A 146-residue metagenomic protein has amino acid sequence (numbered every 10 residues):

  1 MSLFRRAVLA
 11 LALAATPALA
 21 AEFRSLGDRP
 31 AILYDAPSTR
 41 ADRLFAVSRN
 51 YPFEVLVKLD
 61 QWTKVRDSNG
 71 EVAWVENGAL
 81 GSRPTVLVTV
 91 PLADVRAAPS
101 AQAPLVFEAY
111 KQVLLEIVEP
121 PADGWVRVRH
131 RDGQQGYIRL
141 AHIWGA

Functional and structural regions predicted by a protein language model:
M1-L3: N-terminal secretory signal peptides that target proteins for export/translocation
R6-T16: Bacterial N-terminal signal peptides
A18-D35, R43-Y51, L56-A146: SH3-family beta-barrel domains
R40: A short beta-loop-beta micro-motif enriched in histidine and acidic residues
